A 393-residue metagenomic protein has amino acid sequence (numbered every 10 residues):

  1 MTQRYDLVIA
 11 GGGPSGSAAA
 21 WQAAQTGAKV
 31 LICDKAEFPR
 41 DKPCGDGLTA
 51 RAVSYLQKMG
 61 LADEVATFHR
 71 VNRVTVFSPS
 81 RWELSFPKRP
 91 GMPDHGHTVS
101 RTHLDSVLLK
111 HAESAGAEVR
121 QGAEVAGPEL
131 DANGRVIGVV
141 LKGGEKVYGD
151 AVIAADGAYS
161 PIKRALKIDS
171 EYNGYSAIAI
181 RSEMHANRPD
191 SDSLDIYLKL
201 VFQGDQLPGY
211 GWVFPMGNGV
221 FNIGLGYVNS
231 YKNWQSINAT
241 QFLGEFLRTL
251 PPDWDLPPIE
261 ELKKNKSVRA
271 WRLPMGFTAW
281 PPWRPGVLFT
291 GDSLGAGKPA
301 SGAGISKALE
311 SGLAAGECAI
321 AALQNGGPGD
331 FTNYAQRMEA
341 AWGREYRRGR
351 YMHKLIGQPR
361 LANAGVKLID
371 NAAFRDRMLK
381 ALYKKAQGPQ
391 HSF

Functional and structural regions predicted by a protein language model:
M1-S15: Beta1/beta-strand and adjacent pyrophosphate-binding region of the FAD-binding site in flavoprotein oxidoreductases
S15, F38, Y159: Conserved Rossmann-like nucleotide-cofactor binding loop
A24-C44: Glycine-rich FAD pyrophosphate-binding loop
E37-M59: Conserved N-terminal glycine-rich FAD pyrophosphate-binding loop of Rossmann-like flavoproteins
V53, Q57-V107: A conserved beta-strand/loop capping segment in the N-terminal third of enzymes that catalyze redox or closely related
H111-D253: Predominantly flavin-linked oxidoreductase catalytic cores and closely associated redox partners
K146, Y231-C318, Q324: FAD/FMN-dependent oxidoreductases across multiple families
E317-F393: C-terminal helical "tail/cap" subdomain of flavin- and related membrane-associated enzymes
